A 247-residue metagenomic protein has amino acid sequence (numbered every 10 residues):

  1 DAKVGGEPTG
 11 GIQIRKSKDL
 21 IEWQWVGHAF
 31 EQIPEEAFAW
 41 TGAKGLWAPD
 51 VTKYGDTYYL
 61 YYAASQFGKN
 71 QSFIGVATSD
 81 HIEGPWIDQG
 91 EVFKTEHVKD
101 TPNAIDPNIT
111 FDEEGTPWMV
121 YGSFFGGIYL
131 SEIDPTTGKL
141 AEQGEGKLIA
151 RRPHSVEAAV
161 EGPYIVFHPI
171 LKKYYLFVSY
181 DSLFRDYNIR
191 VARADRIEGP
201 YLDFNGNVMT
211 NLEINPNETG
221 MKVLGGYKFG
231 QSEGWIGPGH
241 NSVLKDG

Functional and structural regions predicted by a protein language model:
D1-G247: Carbohydrate-active catalytic/glycan-binding domains of CAZyme proteins, especially the secreted or lumenal ectodomains
